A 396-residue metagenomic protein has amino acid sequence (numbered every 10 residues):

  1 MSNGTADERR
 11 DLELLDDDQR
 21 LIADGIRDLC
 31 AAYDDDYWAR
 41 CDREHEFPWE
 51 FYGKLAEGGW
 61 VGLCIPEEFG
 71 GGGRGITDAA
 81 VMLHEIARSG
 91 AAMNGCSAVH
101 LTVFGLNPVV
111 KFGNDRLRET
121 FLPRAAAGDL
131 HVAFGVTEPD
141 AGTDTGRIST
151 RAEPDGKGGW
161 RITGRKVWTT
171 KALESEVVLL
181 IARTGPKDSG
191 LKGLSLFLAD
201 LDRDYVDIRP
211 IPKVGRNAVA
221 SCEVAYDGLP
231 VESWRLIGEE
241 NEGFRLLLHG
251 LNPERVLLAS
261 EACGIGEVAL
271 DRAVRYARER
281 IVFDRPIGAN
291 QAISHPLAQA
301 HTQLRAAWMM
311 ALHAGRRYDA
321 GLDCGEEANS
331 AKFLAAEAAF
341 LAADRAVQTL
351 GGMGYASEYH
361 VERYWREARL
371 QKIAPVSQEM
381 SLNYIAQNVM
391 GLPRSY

Functional and structural regions predicted by a protein language model:
M1-G90, V99, F112-L117, R124-D129 (+4 more regions): Alpha-helical interface subdomain recognition
G59, M82-A87, A182, A199-R203 (+1 more regions): Short Ser/Thr-interspersed hydrophobic loop/turn segments at strand-loop and sheet-helix junctions that line or gate
N94-R116, G142: N-terminal glycine-rich flavin-associated loop
G128-V136, I181: A short, Trp-centered hydrophobic/proline-enriched beta-strand micro-motif
R147, D202-E232: Flexible, small-/acidic-enriched active-site or ligand-binding loops
T150-E153: A structural signal for short hydrophobic beta-strand segments in well-ordered beta-sheet cores
G159-R209: A short core secondary-structure module
D227-L246: Long, acidic (Asp/Glu-rich), low-complexity accessory segments flanking structured domains
